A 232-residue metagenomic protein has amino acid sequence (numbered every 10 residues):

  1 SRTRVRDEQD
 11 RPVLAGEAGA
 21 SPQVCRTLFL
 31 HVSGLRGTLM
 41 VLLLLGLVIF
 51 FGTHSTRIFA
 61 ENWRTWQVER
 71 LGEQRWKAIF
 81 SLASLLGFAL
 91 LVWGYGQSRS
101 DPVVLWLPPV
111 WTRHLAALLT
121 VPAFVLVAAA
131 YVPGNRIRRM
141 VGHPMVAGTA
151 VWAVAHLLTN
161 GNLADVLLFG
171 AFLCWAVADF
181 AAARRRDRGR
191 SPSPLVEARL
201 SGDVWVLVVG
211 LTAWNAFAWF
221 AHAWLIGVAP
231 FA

Functional and structural regions predicted by a protein language model:
R2-T3, A15, A20: Short linear motifs in low-complexity or flexible loops
T3-V5, F29: Serine/threonine-rich, low-complexity intrinsically disordered segments
H31, L35-G142, A147-A232: Membrane-anchoring alpha-helices and their flanking helix-loop junctions
